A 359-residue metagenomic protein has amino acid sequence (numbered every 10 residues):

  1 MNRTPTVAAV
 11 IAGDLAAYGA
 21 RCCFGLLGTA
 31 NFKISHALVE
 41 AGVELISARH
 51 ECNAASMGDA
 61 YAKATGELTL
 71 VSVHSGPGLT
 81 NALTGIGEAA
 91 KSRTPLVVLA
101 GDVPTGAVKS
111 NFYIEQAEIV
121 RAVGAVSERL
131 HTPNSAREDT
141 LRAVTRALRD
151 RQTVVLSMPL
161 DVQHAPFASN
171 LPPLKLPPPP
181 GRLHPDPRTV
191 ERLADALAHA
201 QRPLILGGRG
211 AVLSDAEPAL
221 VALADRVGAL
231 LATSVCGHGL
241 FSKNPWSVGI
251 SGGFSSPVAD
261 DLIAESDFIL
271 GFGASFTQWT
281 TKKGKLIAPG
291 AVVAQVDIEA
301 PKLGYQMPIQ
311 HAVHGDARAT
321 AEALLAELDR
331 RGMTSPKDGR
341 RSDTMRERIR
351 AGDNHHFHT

Functional and structural regions predicted by a protein language model:
M1-R3, N134, S157, S169-N170 (+1 more regions): Phosphate/pyrophosphate-binding active-site segments
A8-I11, A16, L26-T29, I34-A37 (+1 more regions): Active-site diphosphate/adenylate-binding microenvironment
A9-A20, A60-G66, A90, R146-D150 (+3 more regions): Glycine-rich phosphate/diphosphate-binding loops that line cofactor/substrate pockets in enzymes
R21-D59, P185, A194-I269: Anionic-ligand anchoring segments at beta-strand to alpha-helix junctions in alpha/beta enzyme folds, i.e., glycine
F32-T105, V258-T277: Thiamine diphosphate
F112-R151, E265-S266, H311, T320: Conserved thiamine diphosphate
R142-H199, R350-F357: Conformationally flexible catalytic loops at phosphate/diphosphate-handling active centers
G252-L303: Phosphate/diphosphate-binding loops
